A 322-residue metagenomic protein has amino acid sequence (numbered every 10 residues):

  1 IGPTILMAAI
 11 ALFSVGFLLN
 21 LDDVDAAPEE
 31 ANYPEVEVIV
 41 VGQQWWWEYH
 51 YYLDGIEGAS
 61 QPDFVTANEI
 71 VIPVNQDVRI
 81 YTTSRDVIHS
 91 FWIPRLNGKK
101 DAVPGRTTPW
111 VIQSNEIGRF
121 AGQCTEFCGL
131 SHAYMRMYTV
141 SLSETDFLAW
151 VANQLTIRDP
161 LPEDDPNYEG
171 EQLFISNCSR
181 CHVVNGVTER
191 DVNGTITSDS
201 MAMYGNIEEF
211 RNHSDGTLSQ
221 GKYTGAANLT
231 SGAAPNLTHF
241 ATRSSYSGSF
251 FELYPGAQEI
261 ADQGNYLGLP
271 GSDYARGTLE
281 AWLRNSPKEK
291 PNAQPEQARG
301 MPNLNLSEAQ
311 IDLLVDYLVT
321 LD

Functional and structural regions predicted by a protein language model:
I1-S179, V183-G232, F240, S247-Q297 (+1 more regions): Non-transmembrane, membrane-proximal soluble domains of secreted or membrane proteins
L237: "…together with the soluble PPM/PP2C metallo-phosphatase catalytic core" -> "…together with the soluble PPM/PP2C
D316-L321: Aromatic- and Gly/Pro-enriched helix-to-coil junctions and flexible linker segments
